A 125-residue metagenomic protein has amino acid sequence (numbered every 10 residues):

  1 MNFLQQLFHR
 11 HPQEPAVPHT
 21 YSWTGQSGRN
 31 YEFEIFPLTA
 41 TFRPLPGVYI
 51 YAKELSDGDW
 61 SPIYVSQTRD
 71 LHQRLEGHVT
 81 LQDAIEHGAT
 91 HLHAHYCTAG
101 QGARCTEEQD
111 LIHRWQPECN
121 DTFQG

Functional and structural regions predicted by a protein language model:
M1-V65, R69, G102-H113, P117 (+1 more regions): GIY-YIG nuclease catalytic motif and its immediate N-terminal context
Q73-A84: Basic, amphipathic alpha-helical patches used to engage nucleic acids or provide basic targeting signals, exemplified
H78-V79, G88, Q124: A generic "cationic amphipathic patch" detector
V79, Y96-Q101, D110: Mixed-charge, Lys/Arg-enriched low-complexity segments
A84-C97: A short, basic-hydrophobic beta/loop patch
